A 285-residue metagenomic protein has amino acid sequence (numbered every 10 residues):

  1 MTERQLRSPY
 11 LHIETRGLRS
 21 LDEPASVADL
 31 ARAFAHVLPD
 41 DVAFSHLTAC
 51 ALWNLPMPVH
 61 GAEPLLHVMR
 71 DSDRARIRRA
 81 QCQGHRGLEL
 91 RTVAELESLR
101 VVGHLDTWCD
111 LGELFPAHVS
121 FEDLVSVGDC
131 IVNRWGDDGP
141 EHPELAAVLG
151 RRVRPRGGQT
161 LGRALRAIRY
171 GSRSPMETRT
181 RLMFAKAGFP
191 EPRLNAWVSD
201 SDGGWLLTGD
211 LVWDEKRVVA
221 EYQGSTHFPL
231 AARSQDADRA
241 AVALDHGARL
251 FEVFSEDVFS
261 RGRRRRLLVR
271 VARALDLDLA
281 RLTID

Functional and structural regions predicted by a protein language model:
M1-R156, L277-D285: Short gly/ser-rich loop at a beta-strand->alpha-helix junction or flexible surface loop bordering the NTP-binding
V132-D285: Surface segments flanking catalytic/ligand-binding clefts of nucleic-acid enzymes
